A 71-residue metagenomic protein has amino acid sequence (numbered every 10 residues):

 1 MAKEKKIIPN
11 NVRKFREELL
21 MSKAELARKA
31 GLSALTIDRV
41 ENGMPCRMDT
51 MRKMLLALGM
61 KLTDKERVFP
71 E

Functional and structural regions predicted by a protein language model:
M1-E18: A short, Lys/Arg-rich alpha-helix, primarily the initiator
V12, L26-A27, I37-V40: Conserved hydrophobic/aromatic packing and binding residues within compact polymer-binding modules
R16, A27, L55: The alpha-helix within a helix-turn-helix
G31-C46: Recognition helix of helix-turn-helix/homeodomain-like DNA-binding domains that insert into the DNA major groove
G43-L56: Short, basic-rich loop-to-helix N-cap that marks the start of a DNA-contacting helix
G59-E71: Short C-terminal boundary/hinge segments that cap the last helix of small helical domains
